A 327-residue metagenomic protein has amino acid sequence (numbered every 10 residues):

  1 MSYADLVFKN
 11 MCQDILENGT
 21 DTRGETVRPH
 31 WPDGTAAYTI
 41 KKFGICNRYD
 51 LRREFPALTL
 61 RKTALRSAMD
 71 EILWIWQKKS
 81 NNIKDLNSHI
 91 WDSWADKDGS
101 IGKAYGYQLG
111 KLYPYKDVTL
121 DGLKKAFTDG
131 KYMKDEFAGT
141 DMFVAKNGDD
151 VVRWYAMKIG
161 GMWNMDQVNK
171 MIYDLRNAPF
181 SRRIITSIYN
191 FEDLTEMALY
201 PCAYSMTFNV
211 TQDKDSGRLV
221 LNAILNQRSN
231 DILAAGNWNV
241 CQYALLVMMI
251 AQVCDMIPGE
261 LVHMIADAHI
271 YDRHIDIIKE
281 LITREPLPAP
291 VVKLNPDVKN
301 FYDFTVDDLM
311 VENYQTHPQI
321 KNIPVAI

Functional and structural regions predicted by a protein language model:
M1-I327: Terminal, non-catalytic protein-protein interaction segments that mediate quaternary/complex assembly
